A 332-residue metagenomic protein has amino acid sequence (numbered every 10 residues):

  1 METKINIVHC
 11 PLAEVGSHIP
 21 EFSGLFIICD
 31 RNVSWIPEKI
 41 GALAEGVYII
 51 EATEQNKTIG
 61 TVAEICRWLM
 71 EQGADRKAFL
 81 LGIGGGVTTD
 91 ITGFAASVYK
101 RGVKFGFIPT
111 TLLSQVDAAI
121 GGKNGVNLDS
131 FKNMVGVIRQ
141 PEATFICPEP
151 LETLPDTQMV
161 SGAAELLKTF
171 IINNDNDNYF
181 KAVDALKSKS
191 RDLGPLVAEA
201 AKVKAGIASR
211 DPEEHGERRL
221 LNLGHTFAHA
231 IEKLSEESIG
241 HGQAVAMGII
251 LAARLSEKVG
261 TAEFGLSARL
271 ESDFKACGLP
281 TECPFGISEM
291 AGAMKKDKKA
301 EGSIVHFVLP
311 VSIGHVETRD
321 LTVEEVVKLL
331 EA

Functional and structural regions predicted by a protein language model:
M1-F79: ATP/NTP phosphate-donor binding region
P20, F94, V98-L186: A glycine/threonine-rich phosphate-anchoring loop and its flanking beta-alpha core in nucleotide/phosphate-binding
A52-T53, I83-G85, L223-G224: Glycine-rich beta-strand-to-loop/alpha-helix junction loops that act as flexible
M70-A74, Q140-A143, E149-D156, A164-N176 (+8 more regions): Generic secondary-structure signature for well-ordered alpha-helical cores
V87-F94, Q115-V116, A230: Short glycine/serine/threonine-rich phosphate/pyrophosphate-binding segments that cradle anionic phosphate groups
A164-L167, T261-A332: C-terminal charged capping/lid subdomain of soluble metabolic enzymes
A185-S288: Active-site segments that bind and position negatively charged phosphate/pyrophosphate groups
